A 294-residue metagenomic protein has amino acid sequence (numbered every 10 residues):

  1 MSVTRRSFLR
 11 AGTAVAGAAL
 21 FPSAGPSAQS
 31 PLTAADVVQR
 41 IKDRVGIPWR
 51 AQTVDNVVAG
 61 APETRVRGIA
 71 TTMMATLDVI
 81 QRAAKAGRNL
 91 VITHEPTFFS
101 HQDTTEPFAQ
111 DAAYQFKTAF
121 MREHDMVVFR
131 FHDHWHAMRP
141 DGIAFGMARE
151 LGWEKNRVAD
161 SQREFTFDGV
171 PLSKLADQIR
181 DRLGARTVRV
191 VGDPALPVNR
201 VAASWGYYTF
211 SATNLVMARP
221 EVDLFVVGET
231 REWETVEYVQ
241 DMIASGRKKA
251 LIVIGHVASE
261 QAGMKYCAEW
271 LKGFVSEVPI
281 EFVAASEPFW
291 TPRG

Functional and structural regions predicted by a protein language model:
S2-G294: Hydrophobic structural segments
